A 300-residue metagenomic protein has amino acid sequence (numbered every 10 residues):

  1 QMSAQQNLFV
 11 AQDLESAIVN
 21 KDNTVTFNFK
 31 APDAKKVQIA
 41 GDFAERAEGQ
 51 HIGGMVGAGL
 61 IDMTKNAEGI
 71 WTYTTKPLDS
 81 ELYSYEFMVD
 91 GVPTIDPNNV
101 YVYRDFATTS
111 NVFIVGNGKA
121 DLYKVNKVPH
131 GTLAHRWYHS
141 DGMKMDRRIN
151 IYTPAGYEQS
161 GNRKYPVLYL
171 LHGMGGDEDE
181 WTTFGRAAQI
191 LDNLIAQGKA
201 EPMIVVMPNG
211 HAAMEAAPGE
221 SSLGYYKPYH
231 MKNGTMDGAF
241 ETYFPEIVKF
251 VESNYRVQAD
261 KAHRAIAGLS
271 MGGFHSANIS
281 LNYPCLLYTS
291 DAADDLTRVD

Functional and structural regions predicted by a protein language model:
Q1-Q6: Bacterial Sec-dependent N-terminal signal peptides
V19-D291, R298: Non-catalytic cap/lid and distal C-terminal segments of serine-dependent acyl enzymes
